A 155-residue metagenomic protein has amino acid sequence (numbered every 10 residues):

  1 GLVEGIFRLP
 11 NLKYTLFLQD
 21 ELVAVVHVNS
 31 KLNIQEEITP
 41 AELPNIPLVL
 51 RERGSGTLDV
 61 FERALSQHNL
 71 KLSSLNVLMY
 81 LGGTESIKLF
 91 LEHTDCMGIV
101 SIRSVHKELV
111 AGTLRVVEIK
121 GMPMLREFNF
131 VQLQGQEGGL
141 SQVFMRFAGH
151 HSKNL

Functional and structural regions predicted by a protein language model:
G1-L22, V26, R115: Short beta-strand-centered segments that line the small-molecule binding cleft or hinge of alpha/beta clamshell
L2-F7, H27-V28, G83, I99-S104: Beta->alpha turn/N-cap motifs
T15, V23-V25, K31, P47 (+3 more regions): Residues embedded in well-ordered beta-strands
N29-P40, G135-Q142: Short helix-loop capping/hinge motifs at secondary-structure junctions, enriched in acidic/polar residues
L43, F61, L89-D95, F130: Hydrophobic residues within well-ordered alpha-helices
P47-N69, G138-G139, L155: Secondary-structure junction motif
S66, L70-R115: Hydrophobic hinge/microswitch elements
V117-L155: A late-sequence structural motif
